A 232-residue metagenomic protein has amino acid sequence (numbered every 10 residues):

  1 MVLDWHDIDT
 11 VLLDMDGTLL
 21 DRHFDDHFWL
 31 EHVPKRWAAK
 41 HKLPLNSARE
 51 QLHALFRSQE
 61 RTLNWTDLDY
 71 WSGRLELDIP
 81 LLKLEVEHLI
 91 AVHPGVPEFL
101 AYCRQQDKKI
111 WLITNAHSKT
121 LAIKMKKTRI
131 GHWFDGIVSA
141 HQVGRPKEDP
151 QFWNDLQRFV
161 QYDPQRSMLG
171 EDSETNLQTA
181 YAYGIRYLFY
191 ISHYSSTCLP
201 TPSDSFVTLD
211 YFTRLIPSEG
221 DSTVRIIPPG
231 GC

Functional and structural regions predicted by a protein language model:
M1-V11, A101, H117-C232: Asp-based, Mg2+/Mn2+-dependent phosphohydrolase catalytic module
V2-E98, H117-K119: N-terminal helical cap/lid subdomain that shapes the substrate entry/recognition surface in HAD-like hydrolases
W37, E60, E85, I110 (+3 more regions): Generic anion/oxyanion-binding catalytic loop in active/binding sites
N64, Q106, S173: Flexible coil/turn residues that form the inter-helical turn or adjacent wing/linker of helix-turn-helix
G95-D107: Catalytic-core regions built around general acid/base machinery
D107-W111, P164-S167: Short active-site oxyanion
T114: Conserved SAM-binding loop
